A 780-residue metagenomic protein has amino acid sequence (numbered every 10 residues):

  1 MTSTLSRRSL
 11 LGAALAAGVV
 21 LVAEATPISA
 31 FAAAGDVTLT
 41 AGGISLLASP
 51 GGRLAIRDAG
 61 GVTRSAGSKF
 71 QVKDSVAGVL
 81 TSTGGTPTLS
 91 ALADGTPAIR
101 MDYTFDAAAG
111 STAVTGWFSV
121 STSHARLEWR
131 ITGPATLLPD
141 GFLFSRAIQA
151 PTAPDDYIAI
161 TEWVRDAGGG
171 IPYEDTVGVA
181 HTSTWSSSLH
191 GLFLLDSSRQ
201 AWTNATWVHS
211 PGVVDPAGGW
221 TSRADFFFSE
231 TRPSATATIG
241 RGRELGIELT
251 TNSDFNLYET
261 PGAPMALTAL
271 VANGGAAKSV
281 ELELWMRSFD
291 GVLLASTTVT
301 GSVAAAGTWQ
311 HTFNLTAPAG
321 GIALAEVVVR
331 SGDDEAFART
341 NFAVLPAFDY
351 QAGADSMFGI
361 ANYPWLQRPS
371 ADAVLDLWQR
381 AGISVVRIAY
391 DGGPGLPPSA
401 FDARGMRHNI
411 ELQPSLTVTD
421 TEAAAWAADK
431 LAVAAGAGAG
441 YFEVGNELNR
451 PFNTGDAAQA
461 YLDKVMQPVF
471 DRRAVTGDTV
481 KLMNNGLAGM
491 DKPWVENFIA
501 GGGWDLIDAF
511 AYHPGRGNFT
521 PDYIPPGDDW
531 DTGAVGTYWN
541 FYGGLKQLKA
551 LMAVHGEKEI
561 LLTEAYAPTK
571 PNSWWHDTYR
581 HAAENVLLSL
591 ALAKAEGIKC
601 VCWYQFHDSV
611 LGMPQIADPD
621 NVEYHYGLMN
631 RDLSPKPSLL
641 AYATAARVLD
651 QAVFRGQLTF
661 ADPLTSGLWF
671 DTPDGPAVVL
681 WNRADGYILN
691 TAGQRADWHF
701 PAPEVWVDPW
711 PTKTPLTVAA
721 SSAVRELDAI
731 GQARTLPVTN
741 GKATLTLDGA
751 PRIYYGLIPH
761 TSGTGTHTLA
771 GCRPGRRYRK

Functional and structural regions predicted by a protein language model:
T2-A17: N-terminal secretory signal peptides and thylakoid transit peptides that target proteins across membranes
A34-G35, R126-R199: Polysaccharide-binding surfaces and accessory modules of carbohydrate-active proteins
G35-D106: Acidic-aromatic substrate-binding/catalytic surfaces of carbohydrate-active enzymes
T40, D175-T251, T268, R287-F289 (+1 more regions): Beta-strand-rich recognition/accessory modules
W220-S222, F226-I239, P737-G775: C-terminal beta-strand-rich structural cap/linker in extracellular carbohydrate-active enzymes
A458-N585, E596: Noncatalytic carbohydrate-binding groove/subsite architecture in carbohydrate-active enzymes
P571-Y642, F660: Aromatic/acidic polysaccharide-binding cleft in carbohydrate-active enzymes
T659-A720, A750-I753: Carbohydrate-binding surface patches
